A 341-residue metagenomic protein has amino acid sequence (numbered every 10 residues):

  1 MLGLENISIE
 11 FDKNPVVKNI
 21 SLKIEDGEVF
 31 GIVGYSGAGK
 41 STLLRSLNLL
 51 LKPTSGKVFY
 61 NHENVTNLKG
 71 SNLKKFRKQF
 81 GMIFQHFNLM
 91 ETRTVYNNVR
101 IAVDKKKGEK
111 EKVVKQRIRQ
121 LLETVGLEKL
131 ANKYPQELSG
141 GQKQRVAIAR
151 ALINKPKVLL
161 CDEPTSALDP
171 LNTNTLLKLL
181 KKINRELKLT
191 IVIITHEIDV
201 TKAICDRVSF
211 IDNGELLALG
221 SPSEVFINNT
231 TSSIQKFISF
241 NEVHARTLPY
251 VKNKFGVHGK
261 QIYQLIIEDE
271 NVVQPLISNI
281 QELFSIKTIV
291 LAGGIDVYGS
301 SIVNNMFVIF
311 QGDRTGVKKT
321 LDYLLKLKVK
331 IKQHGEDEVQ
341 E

Functional and structural regions predicted by a protein language model:
N48: Helix-to-loop junction immediately C-terminal to a conserved catalytic motif
G56-N64: Conserved ABC transporter NBD signature motif
N64, R100, E111-K129: Conserved ABC ATPase "signature" region
Y134-L138, Q142: Conserved ABC ATPase signature
I153-K157: A short, proline-enriched helix->beta-strand linker immediately N-terminal to the Walker B motif in ABC-type P-loop
L159-D162: Catalytic Walker B motif of ABC-type/P-loop ATPase nucleotide-binding domains
